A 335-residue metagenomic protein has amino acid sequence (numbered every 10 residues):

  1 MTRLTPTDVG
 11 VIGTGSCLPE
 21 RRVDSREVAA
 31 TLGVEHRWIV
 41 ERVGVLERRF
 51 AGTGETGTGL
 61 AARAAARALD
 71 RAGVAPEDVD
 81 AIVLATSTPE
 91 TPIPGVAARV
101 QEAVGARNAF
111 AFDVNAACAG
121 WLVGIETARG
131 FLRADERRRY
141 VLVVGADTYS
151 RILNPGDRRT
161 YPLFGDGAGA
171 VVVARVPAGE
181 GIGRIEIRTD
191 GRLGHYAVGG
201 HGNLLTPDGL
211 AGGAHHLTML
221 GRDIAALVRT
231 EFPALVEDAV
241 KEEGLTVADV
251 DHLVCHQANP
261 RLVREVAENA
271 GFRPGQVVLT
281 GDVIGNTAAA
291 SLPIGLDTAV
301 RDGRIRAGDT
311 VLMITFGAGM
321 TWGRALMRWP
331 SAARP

Functional and structural regions predicted by a protein language model:
M1-T53, P155-A226, T230, A234 (+1 more regions): Condensing-enzyme catalytic core mediating Claisen C-C bond formation in acyl metabolism
V11-G13, I39, A68, V79-I82 (+7 more regions): Buried hydrophobic positions in well-ordered alpha/beta secondary-structure cores of metabolic enzymes
I12-G15, A85, N115, V141-D147 (+3 more regions): Short beta-strand segments
L32-E41, T91-G105, V143-Y149, L204-G209 (+1 more regions): Acidic-glycine-rich active-site phosphate/pyrophosphate-binding loop
V45-E47, D78-V83, E102-N115, S150-G156 (+1 more regions): Glycine/charged-rich beta-loop-alpha catalytic/anionic-binding loops adjacent to active sites
T58, A62-A65, L69, T88-P89 (+5 more regions): Claisen-condensing/thiolase-fold acyl-transfer catalytic domains that form or cleave C-C bonds in fatty acid
A64-D80, A234-D251, A299-R304: Phosphate/pyrophosphate-binding loops at sites that engage ATP/ADP/AMP, CoA/4′-phosphopantetheine, polyphosphate
R133-A168: Flexible, glycine-rich active-site loops centered on histidine and acidic residues that chelate a metal or position
